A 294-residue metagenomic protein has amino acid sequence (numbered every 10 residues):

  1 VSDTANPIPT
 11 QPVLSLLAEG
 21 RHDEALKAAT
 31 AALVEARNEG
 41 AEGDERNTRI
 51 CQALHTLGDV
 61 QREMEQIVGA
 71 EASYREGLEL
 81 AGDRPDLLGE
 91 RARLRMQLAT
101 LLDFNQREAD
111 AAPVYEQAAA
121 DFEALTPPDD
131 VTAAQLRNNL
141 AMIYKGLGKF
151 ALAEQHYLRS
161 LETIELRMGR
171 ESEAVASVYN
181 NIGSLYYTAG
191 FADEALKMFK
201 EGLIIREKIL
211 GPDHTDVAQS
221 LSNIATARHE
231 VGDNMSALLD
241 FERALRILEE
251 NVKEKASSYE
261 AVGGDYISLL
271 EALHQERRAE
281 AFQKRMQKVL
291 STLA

Functional and structural regions predicted by a protein language model:
V1-L88, R95, L293-A294: Flexible inter-repeat linkers and adjacent short helices within tandem amphipathic alpha-helical repeat scaffolds
S2-D3, G40-N47, L88, P127-D130 (+3 more regions): Inter-repeat boundary and helix-capping residues of tandem alpha-helical solenoids
T10-A18, T48-E63, G89-F104, V131-G146 (+5 more regions): Conserved alpha-helical positions within TPR/SEL1-like repeat arrays
L33-A41, L78-D83, A119-A124, L161-L166 (+3 more regions): Amphipathic alpha-helical segments of tetratricopeptide repeats
M235-R246, G264-T292: TPR/TPR-like (Sel1-like) alpha-helical repeat modules
